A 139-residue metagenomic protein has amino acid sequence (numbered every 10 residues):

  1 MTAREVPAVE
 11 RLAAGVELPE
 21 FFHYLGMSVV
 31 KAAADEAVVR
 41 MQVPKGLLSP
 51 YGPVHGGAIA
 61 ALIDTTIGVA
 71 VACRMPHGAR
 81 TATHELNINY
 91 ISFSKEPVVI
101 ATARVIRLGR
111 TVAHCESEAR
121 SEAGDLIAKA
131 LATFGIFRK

Functional and structural regions predicted by a protein language model:
M1-K139: Terminal targeting signals and extreme-terminal segments of soluble enzymes
